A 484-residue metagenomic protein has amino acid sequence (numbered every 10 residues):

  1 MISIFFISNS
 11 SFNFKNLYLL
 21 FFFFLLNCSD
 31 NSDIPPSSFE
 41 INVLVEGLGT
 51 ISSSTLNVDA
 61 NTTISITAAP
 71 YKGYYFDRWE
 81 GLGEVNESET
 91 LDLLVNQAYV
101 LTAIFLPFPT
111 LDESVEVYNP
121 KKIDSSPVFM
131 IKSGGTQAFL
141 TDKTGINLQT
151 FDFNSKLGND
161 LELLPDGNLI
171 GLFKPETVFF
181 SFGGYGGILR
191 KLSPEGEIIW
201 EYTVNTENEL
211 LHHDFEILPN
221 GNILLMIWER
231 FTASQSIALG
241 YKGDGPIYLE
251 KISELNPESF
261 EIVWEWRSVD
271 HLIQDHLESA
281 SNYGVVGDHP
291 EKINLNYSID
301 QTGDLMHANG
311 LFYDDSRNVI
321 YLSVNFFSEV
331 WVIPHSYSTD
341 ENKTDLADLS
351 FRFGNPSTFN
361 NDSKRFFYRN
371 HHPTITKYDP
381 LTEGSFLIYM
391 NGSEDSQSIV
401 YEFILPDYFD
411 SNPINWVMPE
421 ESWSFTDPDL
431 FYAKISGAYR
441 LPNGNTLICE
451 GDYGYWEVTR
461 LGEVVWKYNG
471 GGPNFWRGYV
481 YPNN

Functional and structural regions predicted by a protein language model:
M1-N13: N-terminal secretory signal peptides that target proteins for export/translocation
L25-N27: C-terminal motif of bacterial Sec signal peptides marking the signal peptidase cleavage site
S29-N31: Bacterial signal peptide processing site
P35-L44, E89-F108: Conserved "repeat-terminator" motif of extracellular CCP/Sushi domains
P36-E40, V58-S65: Short coil/turn motif common to extracellular beta-sandwich-like domains
N42-N57, N86: Short, solvent-exposed loop/edge segments of extracellular or virion-exposed proteins
T62-E89: Surface-exposed interfaces of beta-sheet-rich extracellular modules
F108-N484: Histidine-/acidic-rich catalytic cores in large beta-rich domains
